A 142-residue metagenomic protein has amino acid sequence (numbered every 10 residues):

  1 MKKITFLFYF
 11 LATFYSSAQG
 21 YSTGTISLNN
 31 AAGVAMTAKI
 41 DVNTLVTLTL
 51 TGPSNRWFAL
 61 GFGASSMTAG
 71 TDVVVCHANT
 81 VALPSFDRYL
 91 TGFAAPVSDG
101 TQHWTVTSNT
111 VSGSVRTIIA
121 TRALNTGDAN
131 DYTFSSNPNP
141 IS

Functional and structural regions predicted by a protein language model:
M1-S22: Bacterial Sec-dependent N-terminal signal peptides
Q19-S142: Extracellular-facing/secreted segment signature in eukaryotic proteins
